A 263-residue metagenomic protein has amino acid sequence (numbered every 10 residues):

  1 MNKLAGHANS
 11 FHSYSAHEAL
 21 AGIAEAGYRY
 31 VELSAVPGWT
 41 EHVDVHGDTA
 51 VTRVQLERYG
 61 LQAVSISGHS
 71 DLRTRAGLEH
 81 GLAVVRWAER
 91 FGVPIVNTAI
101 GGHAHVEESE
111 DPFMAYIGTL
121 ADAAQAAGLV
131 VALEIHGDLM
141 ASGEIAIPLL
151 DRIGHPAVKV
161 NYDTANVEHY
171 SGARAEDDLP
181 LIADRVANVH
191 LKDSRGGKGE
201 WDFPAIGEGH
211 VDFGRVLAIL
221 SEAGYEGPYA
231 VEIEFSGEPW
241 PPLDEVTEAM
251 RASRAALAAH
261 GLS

Functional and structural regions predicted by a protein language model:
M1-R29, R53, E57-G60, G92 (+3 more regions): Histidine-acidic metal/acid-base catalytic patches
Y28-R29, L33-Y116, Q125-V130, S221 (+2 more regions): Structural motif corresponding to the early beta-alpha repeats
E134, D138: Conserved anion-binding
